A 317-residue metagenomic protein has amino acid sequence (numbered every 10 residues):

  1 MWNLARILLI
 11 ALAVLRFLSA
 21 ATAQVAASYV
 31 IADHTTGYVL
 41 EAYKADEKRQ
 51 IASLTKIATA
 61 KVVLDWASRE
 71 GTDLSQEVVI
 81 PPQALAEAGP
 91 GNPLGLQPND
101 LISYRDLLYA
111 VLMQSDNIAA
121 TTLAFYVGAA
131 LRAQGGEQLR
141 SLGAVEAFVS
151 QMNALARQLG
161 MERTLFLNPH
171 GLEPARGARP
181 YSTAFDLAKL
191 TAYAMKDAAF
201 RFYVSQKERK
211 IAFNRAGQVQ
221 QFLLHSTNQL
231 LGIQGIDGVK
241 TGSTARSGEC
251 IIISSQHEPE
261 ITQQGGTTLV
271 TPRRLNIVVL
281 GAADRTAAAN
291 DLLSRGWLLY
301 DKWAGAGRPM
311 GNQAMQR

Functional and structural regions predicted by a protein language model:
R6-R16: Bacterial N-terminal signal peptides
A21-A42, Q76: A short, well-structured edge-of-sheet supersecondary motif
Q24-S28, N99, Y104, F125-R317: Penicillin-recognizing serine hydrolase domain
T35-E47, P90, T121, G128 (+2 more regions): Acidic/histidine-rich, surface-exposed loop or edge segments in extracytoplasmic proteins
G37, Q50-V78, L187: Active-site SXXK
A42-S53, N92-P93, Q234-T241, C250-I251: N-terminal post-signal-peptidase region of extra-cytosolic proteins
R69-L94, S205-R215: Short, glycine/proline-biased beta-turn/loop segments that scaffold the active-site neighborhood
L112-S115: Short helix- or helix-capping micro-motifs that position conserved polar/aromatic residues at function-defining sites
